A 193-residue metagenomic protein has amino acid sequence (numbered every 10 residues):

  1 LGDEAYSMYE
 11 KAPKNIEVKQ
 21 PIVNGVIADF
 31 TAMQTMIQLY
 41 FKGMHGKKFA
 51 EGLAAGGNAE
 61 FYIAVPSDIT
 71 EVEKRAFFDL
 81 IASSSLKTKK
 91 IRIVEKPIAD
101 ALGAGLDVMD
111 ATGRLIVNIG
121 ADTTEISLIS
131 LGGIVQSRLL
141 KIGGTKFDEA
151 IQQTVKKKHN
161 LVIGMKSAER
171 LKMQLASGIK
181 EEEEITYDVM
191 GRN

Functional and structural regions predicted by a protein language model:
L1-I119, I129-N193: Nucleotide/phosphate-binding catalytic cleft detector across ATP-hydrolyzing and phosphate-transferring enzymes
A121-T123: Short acidic, Gly/Ser-rich segments with clustered Asp/Glu that frequently serve as metal-coordination loops in enzyme
